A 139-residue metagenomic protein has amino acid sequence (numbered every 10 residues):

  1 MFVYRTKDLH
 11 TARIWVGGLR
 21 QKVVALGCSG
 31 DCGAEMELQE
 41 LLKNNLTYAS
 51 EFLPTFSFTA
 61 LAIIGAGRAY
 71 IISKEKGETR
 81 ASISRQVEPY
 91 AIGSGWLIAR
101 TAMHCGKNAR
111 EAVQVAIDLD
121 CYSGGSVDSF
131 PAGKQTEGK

Functional and structural regions predicted by a protein language model:
M1-T59, I64-R68, K74-C105, R110: Conserved short S/T/G-enriched processing/targeting/catalytic segments and their helical context
A112-K139: C-terminal binding/interaction regions
